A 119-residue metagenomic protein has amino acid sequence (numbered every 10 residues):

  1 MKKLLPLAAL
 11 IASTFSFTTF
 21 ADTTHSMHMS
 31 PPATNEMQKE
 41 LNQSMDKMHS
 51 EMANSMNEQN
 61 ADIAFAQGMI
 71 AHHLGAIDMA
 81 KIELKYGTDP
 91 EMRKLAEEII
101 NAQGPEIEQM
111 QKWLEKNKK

Functional and structural regions predicted by a protein language model:
K2-A8, F17-K119: His/Met- and acidic-residue-enriched segments that coordinate or traffic transition-metal cofactors and support
I11-A12: Repetitive helical segments and hydrophobic/amphipathic motifs
